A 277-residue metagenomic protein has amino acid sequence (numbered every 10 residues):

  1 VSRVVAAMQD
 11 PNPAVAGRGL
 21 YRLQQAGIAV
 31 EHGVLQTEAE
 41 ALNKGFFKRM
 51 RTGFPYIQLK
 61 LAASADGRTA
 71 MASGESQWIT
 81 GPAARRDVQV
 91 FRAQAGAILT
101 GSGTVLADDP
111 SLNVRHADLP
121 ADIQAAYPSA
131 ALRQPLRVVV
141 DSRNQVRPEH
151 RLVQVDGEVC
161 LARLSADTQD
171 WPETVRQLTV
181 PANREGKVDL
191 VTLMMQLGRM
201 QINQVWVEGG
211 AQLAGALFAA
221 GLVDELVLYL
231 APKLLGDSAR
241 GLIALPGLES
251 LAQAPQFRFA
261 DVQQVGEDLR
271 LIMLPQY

Functional and structural regions predicted by a protein language model:
V1-A39, A216-F218: Zn2+-dependent cytidine deaminase-like catalytic core
S2-V4, A97, Q204, D224-E225: Residues at the N-termini of beta-strands
P11-A14, T37-E38, L106, Q145-R147 (+2 more regions): Short gly/pro/ser/thr-enriched loop/turn and capping motifs at secondary-structure boundaries
N12-A26, R151-V153, D170-T174, G241: Active-site-proximal loop->helix
K48, Q58-A65, T69-Q204, Q212-G215: Active-site ligand-binding patch in enzyme domains
R184, P246-Y277: Conserved histidine-centered catalytic loops in small-molecule metabolism enzymes
A219-F257: Flexible, gly/pro- and Lys/Arg-enriched active-site loops
